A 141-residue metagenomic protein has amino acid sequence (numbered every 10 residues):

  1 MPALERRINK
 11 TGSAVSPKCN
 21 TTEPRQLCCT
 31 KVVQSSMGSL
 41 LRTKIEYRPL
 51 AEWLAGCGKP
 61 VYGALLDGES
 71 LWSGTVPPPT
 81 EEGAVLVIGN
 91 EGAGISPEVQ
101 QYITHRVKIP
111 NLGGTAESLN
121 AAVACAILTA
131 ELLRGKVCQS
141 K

Functional and structural regions predicted by a protein language model:
M1-L71: RNA substrate-binding interface of SAM-dependent RNA methyltransferases
T11-A14, P24-L41, P97-K141: Structured adenosyl-cofactor binding patch, chiefly the S-adenosyl-L-methionine
T22, Y47, I88, G114-E117: Alpha-helix initiation/capping motif
L50, L54, L71, P78 (+2 more regions): Flexible domain-boundary/linker segments
G58-V61, T80, V123: Short, surface-exposed amphipathic charged segments that create phosphate/polyanion-binding patches used for binding
G63-T115: Active-site/ligand-binding-proximal alpha/beta "capping" segment
